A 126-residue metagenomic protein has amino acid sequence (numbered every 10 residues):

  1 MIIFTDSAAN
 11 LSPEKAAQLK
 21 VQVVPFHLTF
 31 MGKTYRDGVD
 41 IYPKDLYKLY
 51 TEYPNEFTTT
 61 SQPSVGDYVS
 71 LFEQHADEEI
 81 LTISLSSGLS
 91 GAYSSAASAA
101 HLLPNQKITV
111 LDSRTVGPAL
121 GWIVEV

Functional and structural regions predicted by a protein language model:
I2-S64: N-terminal glycine-rich anion-binding loop in soluble enzyme alpha/beta folds
T5, T82-S86, D112: Short beta-strand segments
Q18, D77, L103-N105: Short, well-ordered coil/turn elements that cap or connect secondary structure elements
V23, T82, I108-V110: Conserved beta-strand scaffold positions in the cores of enzyme catalytic domains, especially in NTP/NDP-utilizing
D40, T58, Q62-G66, S90-Y93 (+2 more regions): Electropositive phosphate-/nucleotide-binding environments in soluble metabolic enzymes
V65-A96: N-terminal glycine-rich phosphate/adenylate-binding segment common to multiple enzyme folds
L89-V126: Active-site histidine-anchored catalytic micro-motif
